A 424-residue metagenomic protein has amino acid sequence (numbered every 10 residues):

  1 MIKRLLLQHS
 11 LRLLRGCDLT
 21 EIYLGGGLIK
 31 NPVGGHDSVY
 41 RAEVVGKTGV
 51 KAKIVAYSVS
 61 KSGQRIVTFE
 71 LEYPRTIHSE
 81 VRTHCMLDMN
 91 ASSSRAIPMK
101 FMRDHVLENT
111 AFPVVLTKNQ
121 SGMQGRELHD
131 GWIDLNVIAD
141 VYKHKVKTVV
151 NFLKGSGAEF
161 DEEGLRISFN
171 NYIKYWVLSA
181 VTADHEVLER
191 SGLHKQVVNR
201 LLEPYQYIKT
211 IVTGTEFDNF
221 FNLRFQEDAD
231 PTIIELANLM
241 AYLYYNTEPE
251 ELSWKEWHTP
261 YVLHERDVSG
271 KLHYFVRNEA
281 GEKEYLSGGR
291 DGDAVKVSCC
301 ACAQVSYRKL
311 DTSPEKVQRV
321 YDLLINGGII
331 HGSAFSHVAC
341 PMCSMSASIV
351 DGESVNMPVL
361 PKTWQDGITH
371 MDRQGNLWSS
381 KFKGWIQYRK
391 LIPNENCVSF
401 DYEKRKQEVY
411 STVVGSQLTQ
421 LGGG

Functional and structural regions predicted by a protein language model:
M1-G424: A conserved ligand/cofactor-binding region detector
